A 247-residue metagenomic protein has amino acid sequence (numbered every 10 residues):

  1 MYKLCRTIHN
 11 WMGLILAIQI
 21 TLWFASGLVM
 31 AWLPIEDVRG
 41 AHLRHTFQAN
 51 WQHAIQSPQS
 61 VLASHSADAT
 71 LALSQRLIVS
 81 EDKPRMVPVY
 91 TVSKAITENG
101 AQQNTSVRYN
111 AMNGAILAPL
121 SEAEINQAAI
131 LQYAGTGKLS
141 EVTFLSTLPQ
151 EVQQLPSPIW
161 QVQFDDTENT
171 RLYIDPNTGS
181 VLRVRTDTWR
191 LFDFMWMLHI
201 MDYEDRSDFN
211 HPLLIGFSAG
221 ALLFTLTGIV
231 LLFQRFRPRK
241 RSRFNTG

Functional and structural regions predicted by a protein language model:
M1-G247: Conserved histidines in hydrophobic membrane contexts and catalytic metal-binding motifs
